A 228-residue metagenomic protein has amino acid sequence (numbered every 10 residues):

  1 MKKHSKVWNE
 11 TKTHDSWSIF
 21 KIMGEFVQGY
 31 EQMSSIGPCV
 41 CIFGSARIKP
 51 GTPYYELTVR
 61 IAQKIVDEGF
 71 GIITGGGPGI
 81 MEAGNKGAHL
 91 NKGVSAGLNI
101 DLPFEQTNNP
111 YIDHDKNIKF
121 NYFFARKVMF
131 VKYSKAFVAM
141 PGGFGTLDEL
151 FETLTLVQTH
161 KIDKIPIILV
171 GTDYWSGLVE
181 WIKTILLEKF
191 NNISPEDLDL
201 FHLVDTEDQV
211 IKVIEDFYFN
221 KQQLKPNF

Functional and structural regions predicted by a protein language model:
S5-L98: Glycine-rich beta-alpha loop segments
G29, M33, N91, F137 (+3 more regions): Change "in soluble alpha/beta enzymes" to "in soluble alpha/beta proteins
M33-S35, V66, H89, N109-I112 (+3 more regions): Solvent-exposed alpha-helices and their adjacent loops that cap or buttress functional pockets in soluble metabolic
G69, V94-E105, M140, L154-W181 (+1 more regions): Short, acidic/small-residue loops that bind anionic groups at enzyme active sites
G79-A139: Acidic/glycine-enriched connector segments
N121-V170, Y218-Q223: Active-site/ligand-binding-proximal alpha/beta "capping" segment
L169-F228: C-terminal functional extensions of proteins
